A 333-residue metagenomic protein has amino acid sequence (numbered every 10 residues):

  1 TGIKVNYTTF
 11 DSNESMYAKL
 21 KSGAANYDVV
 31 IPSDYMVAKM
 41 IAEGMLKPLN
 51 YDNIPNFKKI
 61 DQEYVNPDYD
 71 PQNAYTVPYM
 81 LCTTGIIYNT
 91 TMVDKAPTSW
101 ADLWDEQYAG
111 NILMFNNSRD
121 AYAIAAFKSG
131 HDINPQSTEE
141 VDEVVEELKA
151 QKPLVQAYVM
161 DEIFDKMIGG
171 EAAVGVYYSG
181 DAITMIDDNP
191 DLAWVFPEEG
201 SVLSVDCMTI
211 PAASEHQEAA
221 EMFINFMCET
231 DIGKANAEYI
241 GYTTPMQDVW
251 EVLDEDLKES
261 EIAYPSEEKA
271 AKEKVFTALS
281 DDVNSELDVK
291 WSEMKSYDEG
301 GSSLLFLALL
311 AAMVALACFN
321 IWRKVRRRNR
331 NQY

Functional and structural regions predicted by a protein language model:
T1-K39, D165: Early extracytoplasmic/lumenal segment of secretory-pathway proteins
K21, A25-I31, K47-I86, G110-L113: A structural signal for short loop-to-beta-strand junctions that line the ligand-binding cleft of periplasmic/secreted
Y35-K47, Y69-T98, R119-H131, V205-T209: Periplasmic solute-binding protein
I41-L49, E63, D68-A74, T184-F196 (+1 more regions): Ligand-binding "clamshell"
K47-K58, T76, P190-V202, P211-S214: Short beta-strand->loop
M114-N117, A121, A125, I133-P197: Ligand-binding pocket segment of bilobal, Venus flytrap-like solute-binding proteins
P211-A271: Mature extracytoplasmic/periplasmic domains
E267-Y333: Conserved C-terminal helix/tail region of periplasmic/extracytoplasmic solute-binding proteins
